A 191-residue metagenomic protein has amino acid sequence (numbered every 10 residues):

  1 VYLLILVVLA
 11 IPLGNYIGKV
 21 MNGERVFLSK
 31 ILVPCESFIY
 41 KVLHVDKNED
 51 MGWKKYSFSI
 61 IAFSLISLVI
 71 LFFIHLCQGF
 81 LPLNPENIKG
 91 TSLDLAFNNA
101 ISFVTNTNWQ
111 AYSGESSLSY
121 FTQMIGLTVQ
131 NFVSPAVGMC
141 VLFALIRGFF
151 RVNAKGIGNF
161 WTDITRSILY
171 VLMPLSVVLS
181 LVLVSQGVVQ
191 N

Functional and structural regions predicted by a protein language model:
V1-N98, L142-F143, F150-G158, T162-N191: N-terminal alpha-helical transmembrane segments of multi-pass membrane transport and channel/translocase proteins
I5, E115-R147: Pore domain of cation channels
P12, A100, V104-A111, N131 (+2 more regions): Functionally constrained cores in energy, signaling, and assembly domains
P82-L127, V189-N191: P-loop potassium selectivity filter motif centered on the GYG triad
